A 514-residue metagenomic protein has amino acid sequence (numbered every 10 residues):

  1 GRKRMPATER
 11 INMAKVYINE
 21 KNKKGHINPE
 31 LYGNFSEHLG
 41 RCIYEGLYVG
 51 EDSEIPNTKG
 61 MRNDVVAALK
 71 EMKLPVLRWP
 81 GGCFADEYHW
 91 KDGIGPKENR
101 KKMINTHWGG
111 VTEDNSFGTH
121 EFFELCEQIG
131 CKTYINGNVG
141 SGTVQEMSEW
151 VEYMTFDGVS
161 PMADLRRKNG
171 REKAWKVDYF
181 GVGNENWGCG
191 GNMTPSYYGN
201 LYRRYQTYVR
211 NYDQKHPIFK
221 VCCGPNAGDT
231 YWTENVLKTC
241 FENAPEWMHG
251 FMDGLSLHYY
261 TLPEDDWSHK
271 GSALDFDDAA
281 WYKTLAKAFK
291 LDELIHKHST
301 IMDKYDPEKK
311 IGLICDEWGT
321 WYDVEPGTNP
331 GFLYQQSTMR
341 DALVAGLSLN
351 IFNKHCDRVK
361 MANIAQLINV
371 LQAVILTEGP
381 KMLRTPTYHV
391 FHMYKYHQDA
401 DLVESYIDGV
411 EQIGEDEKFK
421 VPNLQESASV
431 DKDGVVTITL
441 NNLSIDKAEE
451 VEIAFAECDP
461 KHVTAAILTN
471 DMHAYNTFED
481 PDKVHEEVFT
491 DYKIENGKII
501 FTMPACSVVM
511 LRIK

Functional and structural regions predicted by a protein language model:
E9-G254, A288-V324, T328-K514: Non-catalytic accessory regions flanking glycosidase/transglycosidase catalytic cores in CAZymes
G228, G250-H269, L274-D277, Y282: Long, well-ordered, tryptophan-enriched scaffold segments
